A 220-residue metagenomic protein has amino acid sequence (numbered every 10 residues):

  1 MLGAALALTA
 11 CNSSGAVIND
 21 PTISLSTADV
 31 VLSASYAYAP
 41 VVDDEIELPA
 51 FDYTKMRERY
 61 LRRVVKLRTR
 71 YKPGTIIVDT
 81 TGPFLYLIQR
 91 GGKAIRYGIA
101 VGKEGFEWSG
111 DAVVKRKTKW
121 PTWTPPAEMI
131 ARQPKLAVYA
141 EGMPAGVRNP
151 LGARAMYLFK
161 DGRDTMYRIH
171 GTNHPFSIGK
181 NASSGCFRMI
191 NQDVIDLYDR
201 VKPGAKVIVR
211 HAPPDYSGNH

Functional and structural regions predicted by a protein language model:
L2-F187, N191-H220: N-terminal pre-domains immediately preceding structured catalytic cores
